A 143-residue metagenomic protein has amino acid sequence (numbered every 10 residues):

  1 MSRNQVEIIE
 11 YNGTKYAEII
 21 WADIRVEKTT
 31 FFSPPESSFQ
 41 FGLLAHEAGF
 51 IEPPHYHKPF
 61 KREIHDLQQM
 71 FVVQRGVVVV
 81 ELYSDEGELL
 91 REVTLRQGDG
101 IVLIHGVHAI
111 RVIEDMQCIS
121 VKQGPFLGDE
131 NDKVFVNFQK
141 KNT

Functional and structural regions predicted by a protein language model:
M1-E47, F138: A short, N-terminal "cap"/entry segment at the start of jelly-roll beta-barrel domains of the cupin/DSBH fold
S2, R111-T143: Double-stranded beta-helix
L43-H65: Conserved short histidine dyad/triad with adjacent acidic residue
E47, V73, R96, L103-I104 (+1 more regions): A short, compositionally biased micro-patch
E47-A48, D66-E81: Glycine- and acidic-residue-biased ligand/ion/polar-headgroup-sensing regions
P54, V80-E81, I101-L103, V107-I113 (+1 more regions): Short beta-strand His + acidic residue motifs that chelate non-heme Fe in jelly-roll/DSBH and cupin folds
S84-H105: Short acidic-glycine-tyrosine-enriched beta hairpin
